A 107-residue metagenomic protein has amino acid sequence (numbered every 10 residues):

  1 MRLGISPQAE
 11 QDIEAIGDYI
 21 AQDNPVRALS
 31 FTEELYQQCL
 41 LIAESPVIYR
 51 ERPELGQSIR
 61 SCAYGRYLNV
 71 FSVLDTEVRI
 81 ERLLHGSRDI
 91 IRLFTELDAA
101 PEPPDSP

Functional and structural regions predicted by a protein language model:
M1-T32: Arg/Lys-rich, positively charged N-terminal/basic patches that mediate binding to nucleic acids
L29-S30, R50-R52, R92: Short, hydrophobic secondary-structure boundary micro-motifs
Q37, V47-V78: Basic/aromatic recognition patch in beta-strand/loop cores that engages polyanionic ligands
L41-E44: Short proline/glycine- and basic residue-enriched helix-capping loop/turn segments at helix->loop/beta transitions
Y67, S72-P107: Enriched for short, Lys/Arg-rich terminal
